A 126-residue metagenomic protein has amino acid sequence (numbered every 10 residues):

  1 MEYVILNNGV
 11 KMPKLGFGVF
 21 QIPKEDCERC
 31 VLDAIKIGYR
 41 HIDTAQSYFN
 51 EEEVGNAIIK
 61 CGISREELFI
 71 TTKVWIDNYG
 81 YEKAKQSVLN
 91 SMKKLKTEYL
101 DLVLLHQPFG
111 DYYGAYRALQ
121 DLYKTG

Functional and structural regions predicted by a protein language model:
M1-L68, E98, K124: N-terminal binding-site loop/beta-alpha segment at the start of enzyme catalytic domains that lines or forms
K14, T71-K73, L100-L105: Short beta-strands and strand-loop turn motifs
F20-I22, A45-S47, K73-D77, L105-P108: Active-site beta-loop-alpha junctions enriched in small/polar residues
E51-E52, N78-G80: Short active-site-adjacent helix-start/loop capping segments
I58, V74, L119-L122: Hydrophobic positions in alpha-helices of CheY-like receiver
Y79-G126: Glycine/proline-rich, positively charged, aromatic-decorated active-site loop/lid region on the catalytic face
